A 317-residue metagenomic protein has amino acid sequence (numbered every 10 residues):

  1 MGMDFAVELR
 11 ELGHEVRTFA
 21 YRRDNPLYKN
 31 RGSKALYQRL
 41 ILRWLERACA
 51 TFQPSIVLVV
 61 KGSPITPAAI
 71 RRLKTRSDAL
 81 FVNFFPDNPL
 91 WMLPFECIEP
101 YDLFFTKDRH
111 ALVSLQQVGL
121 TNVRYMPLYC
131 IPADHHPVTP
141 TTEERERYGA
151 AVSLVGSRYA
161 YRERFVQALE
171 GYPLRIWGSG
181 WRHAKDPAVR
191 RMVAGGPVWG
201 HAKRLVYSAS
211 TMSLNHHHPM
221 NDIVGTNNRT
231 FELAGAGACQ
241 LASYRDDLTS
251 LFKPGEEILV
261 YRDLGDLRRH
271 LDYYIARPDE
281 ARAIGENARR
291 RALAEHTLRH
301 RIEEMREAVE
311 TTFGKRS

Functional and structural regions predicted by a protein language model:
M1-L40, W44, T51-F52, V60-A68 (+3 more regions): Nucleotide-sugar donor-binding catalytic core of glycosyltransferases
A69-R76, C97: Catalytic-core regions built around general acid/base machinery
L73-N88: Active-site proximal beta-strand in glycosyltransferases
N83-F84, L154-S157, I258: Short hydrophobic "strand-cap" motifs at the C-terminus of beta-strands
N88-D102: Membrane-proximal helix-turn-helix segments that form the acceptor-binding/catalytic region of lipid-linked
I258-L264, Y274-P278: Conserved acidic donor-binding segment of nucleotide-sugar-dependent glycosyltransferases
L267: Catalytic phosphate/metal-binding cores of nucleic-acid and nucleotide-processing enzymes, i.e., regions that mediate
A276-E307: A charged, aromatic-enriched C-terminal amphipathic alpha-helix characteristic of glycosyltransferases across folds
